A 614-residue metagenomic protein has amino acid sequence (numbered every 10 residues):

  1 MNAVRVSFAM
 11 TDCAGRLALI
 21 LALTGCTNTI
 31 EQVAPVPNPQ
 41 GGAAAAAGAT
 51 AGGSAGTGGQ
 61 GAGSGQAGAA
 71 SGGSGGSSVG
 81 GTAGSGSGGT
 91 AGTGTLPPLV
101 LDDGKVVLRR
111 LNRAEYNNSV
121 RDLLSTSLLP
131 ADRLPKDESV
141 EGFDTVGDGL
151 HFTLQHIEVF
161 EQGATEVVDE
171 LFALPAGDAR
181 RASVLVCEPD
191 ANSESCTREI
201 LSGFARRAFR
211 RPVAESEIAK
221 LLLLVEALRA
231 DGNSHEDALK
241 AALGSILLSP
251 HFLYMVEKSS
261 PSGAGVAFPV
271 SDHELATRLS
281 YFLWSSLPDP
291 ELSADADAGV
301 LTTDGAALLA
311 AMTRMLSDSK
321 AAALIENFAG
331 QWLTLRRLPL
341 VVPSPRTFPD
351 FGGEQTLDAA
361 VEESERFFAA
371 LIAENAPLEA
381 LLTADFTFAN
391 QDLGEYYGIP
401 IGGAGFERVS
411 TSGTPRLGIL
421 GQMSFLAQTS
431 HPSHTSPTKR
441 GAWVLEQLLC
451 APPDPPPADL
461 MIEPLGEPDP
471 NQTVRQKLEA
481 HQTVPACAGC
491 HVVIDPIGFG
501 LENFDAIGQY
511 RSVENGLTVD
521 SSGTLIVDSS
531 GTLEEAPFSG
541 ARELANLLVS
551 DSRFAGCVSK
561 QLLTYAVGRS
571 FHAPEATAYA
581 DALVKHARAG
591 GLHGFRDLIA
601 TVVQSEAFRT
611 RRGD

Functional and structural regions predicted by a protein language model:
N2-V36: Sec-dependent N-terminal signal peptides
L23-L99: Ser/Thr-rich, Pro/Gly/Ala-heavy low-complexity intrinsically disordered linkers and tails of secreted extracellular
A49, S85, T90-T95, V100-L108 (+1 more regions): Electrostatic cytochrome c docking/interface patches
L101, R121-R553, S559-A566, A576-F595 (+1 more regions): Active-site substrate-binding loop specific to GH73 endo-beta-N-acetylglucosaminidase modules in bacterial autolysins
D102-N117, R121-S125: N-terminal module-boundary/linker segments of secreted carbohydrate-active enzymes
A573: Short basic-aromatic helix/loop recognition motifs at nucleic-acid and histone-peptide binding interfaces
